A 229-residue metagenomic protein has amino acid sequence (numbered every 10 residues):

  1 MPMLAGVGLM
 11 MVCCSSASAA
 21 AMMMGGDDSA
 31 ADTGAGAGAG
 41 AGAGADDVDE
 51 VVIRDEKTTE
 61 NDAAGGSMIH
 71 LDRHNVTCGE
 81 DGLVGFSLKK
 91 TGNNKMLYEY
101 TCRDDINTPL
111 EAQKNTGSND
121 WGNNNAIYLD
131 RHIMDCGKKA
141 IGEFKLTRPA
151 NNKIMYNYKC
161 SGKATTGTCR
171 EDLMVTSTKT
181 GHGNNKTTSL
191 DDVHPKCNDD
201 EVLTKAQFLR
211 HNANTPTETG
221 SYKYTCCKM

Functional and structural regions predicted by a protein language model:
P2-D27: Single-pass alpha-helical membrane anchors
P2-M3, D32, E143, K205: Generic hydrophobic/packing signal
S16-A17, A39, D55: Generic signature of intrinsically disordered, low-complexity, basic-rich segments and short cationic peptides
M24-D49: Ser/Thr/Pro/Gly-rich low-complexity linker/stalk segments immediately outside membranes or between
D46-M229: Lectin-type carbohydrate-recognition ectodomains
